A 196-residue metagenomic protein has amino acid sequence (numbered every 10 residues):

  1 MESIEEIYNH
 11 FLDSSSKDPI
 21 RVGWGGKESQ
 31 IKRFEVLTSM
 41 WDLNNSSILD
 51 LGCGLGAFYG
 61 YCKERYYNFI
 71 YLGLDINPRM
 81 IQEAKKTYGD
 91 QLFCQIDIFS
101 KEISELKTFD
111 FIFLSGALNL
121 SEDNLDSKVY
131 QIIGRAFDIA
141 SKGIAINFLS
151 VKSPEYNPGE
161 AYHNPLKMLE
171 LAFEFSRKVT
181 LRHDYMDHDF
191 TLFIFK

Functional and structural regions predicted by a protein language model:
M1-D18: N-terminal, positively charged/glycine-rich alpha-helical extensions of SAM-dependent methyltransferases
E28-N44: Conserved alpha-helix/loop element of class I SAM-dependent methyltransferases that forms part of the SAM/SAH-binding
L49, L55-Q95, F99-K101: Class I SAM-dependent methyltransferase SAM/SAH-binding core
F113: A conserved beta-strand element that flanks and buttresses the S-adenosyl-L-methionine
S121-I133: A short, conserved alpha-helix within the catalytic core of class I
Y130-K142: A short glycine-rich, Lys/Arg-flanked "PGG" loop and its adjoining helix->strand segment in the class I
A140-S150: Conserved beta-strand signature within the Rossmann-like core of class I S-adenosyl-L-methionine
E160-S176: Short alpha-helix
